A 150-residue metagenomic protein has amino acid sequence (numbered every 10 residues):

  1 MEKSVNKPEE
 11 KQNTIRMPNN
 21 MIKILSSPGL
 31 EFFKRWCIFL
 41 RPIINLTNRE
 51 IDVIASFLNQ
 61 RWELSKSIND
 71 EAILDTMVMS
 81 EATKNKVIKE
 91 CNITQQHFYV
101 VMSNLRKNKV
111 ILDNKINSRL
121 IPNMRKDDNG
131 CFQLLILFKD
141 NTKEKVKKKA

Functional and structural regions predicted by a protein language model:
M1-I43: Long, low-complexity, charged/polar intrinsically disordered regions in eukaryotic proteins
L46-T83: Short helix->loop/beta-hairpin flanking segments within DNA-binding domains
M77-Q95: Short helix-coil junctions and helix-kink-helix linkers
S80-A82, Y99-V100, N123: Short glycine/proline-centered loop/turn elements that form peptide/ligand docking sites
N92-N108: Short amphipathic alpha-helical interaction segments
K115-K126: Short, Lys/Arg-rich nucleic-acid/phosphate-binding segment
R125-A150: Short, amphipathic alpha-helical interaction segments positioned at domain boundaries
